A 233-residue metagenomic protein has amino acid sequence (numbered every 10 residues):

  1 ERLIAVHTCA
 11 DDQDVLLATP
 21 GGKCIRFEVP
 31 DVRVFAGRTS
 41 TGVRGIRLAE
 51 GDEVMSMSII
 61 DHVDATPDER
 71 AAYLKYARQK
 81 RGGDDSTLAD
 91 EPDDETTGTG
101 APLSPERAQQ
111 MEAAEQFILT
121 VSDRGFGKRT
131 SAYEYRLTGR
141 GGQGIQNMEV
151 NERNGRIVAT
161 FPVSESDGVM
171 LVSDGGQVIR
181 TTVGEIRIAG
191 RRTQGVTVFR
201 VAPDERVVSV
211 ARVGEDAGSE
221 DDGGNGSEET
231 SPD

Functional and structural regions predicted by a protein language model:
E1-D233: C-terminal interaction appendages of subunits in large macromolecular complexes
